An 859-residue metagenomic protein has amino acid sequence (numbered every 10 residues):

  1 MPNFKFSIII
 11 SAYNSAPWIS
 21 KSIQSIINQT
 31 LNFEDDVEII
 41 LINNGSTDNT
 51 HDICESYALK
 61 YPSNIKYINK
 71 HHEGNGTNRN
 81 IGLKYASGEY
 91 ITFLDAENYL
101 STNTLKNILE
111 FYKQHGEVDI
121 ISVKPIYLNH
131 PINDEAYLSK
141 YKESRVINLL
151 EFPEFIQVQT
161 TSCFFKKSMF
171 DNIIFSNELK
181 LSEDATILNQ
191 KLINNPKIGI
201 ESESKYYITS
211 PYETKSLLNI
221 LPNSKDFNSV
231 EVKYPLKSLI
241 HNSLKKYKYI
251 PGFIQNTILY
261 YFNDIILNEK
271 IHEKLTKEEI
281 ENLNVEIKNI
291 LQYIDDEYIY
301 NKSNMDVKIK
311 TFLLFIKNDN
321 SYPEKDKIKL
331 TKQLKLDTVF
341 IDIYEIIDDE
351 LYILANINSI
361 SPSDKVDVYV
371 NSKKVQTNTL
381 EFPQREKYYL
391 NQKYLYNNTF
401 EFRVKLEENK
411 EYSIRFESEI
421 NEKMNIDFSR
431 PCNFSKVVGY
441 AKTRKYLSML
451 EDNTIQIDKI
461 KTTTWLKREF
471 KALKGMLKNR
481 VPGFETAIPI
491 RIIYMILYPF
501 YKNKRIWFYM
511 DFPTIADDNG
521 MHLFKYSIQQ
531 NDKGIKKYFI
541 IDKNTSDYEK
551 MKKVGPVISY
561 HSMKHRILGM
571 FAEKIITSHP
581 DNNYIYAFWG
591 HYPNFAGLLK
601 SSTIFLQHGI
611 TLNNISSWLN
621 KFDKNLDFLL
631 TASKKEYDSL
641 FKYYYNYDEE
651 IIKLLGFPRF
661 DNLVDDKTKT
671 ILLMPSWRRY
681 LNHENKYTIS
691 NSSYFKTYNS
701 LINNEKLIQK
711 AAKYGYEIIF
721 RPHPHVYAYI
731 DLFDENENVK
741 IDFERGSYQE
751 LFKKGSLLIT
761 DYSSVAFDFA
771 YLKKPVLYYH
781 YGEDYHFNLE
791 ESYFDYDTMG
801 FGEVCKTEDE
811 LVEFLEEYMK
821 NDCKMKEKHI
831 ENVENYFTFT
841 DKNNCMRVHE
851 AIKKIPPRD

Functional and structural regions predicted by a protein language model:
S15-Q29: Short, well-formed alpha-helical segments that are part of the catalytic scaffolds of diverse glycosyltransferases
N43-D52, H72-G74: A conserved acidic beta->alpha catalytic loop
K70-A86: Glycine-rich, basic loop-to-helix element that forms the pyrophosphate-binding segment of sugar-nucleotide handling
I91: Short aromatic/hydrophobic "clamp" motif used to bind/position activated sugar donors
N103-A136: Conserved donor NDP-sugar-binding/catalytic core segment of glycosyltransferases
K248-Y249, Q255, D517-N531, P658-L732 (+2 more regions): Conserved catalytic-core segment of nucleotide-activated headgroup transferases in glycan assembly
I353, T377, E386, T399 (+4 more regions): Active-site and donor-binding regions of nucleotide-sugar-utilizing enzymes
D648-E649, D731-E737, S764-Y836: Catalytic binding pocket for nucleotide-activated donors in carbohydrate/polymer assembly enzymes
